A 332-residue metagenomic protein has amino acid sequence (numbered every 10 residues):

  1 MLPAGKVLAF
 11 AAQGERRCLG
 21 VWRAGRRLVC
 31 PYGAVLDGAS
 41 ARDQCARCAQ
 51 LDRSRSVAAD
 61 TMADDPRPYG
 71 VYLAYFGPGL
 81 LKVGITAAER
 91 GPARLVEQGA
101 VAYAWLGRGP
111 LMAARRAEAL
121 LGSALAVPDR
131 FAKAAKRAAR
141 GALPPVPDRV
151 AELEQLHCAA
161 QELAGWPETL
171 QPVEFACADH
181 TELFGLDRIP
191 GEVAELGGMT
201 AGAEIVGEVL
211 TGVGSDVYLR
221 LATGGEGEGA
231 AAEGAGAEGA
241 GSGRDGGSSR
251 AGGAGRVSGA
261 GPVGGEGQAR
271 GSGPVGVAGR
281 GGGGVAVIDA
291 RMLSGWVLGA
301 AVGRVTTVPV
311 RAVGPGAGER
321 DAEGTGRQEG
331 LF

Functional and structural regions predicted by a protein language model:
M1-G234, E238-R244, R250-G259, V263-F332: Non-catalytic accessory segments flanking enzymatic or RNA/DNA-binding domains
